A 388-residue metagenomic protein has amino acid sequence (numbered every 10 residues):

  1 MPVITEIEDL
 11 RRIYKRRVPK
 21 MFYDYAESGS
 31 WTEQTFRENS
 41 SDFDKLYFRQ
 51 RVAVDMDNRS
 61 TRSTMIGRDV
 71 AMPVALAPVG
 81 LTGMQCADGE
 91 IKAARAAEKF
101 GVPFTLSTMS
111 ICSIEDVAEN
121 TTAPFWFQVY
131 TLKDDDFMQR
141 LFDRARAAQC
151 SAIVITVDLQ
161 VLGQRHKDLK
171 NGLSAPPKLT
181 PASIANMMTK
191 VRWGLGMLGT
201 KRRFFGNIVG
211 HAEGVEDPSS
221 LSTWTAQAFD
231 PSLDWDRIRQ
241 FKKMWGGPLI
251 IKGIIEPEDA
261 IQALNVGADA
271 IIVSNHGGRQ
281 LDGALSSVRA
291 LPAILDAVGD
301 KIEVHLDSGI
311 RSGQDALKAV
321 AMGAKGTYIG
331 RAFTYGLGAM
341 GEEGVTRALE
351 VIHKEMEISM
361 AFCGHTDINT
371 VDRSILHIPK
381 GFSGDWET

Functional and structural regions predicted by a protein language model:
M1-D44, R289-D307, R311-T388: Alpha/beta catalytic cores of nucleotide-metabolism and tRNA/nucleoside-modifying enzymes
M1-G67, P176-L233, N369-T388: An N-cap/entry alpha-helix motif that binds or orients negatively charged groups
Y47, R62-T64, P73-A77, P103-S107 (+2 more regions): Short, conserved beta-strand segments within well-ordered enzyme catalytic domains that often line or immediately flank
V70-M109: Glycine-rich active-site/cofactor-binding loop and its immediate structural neighborhood
A75-L81, P124-Y130, S222-W224: Short, basic, glycine/proline-bearing loop/turn elements
L81, R95, N120, D136-L306 (+1 more regions): Alpha/beta enzyme core
T82-I91, C112-P124, R140-L141, A145: Active-site loop-helix segments enriched in His/Asp/Glu that coordinate and activate a nucleophilic water at divalent
K99-N120, P124-M138: A gly/proline- and charged-residue-enriched helix-loop-helix capping module
